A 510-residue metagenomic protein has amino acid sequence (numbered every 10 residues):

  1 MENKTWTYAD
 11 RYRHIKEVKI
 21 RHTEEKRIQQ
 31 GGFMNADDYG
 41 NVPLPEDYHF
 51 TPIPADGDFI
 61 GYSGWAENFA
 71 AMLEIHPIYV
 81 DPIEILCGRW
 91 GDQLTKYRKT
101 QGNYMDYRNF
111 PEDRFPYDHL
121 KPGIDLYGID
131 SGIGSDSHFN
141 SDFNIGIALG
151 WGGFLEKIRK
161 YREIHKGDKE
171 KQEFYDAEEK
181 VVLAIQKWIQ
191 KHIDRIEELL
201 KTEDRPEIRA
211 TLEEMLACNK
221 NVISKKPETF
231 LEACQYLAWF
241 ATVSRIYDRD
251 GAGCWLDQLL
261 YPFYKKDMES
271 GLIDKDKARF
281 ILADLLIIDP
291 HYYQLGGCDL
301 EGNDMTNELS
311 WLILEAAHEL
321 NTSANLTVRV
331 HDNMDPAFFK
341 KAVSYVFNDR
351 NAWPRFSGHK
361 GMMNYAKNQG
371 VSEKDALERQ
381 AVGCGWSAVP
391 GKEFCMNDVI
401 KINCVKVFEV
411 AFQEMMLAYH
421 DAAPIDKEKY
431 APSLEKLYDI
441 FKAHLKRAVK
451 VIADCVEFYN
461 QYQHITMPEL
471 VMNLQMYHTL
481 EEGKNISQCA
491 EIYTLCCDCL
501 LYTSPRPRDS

Functional and structural regions predicted by a protein language model:
M1-E178, E207, T211-K225, T229-S504: Conserved catalytic cores of very large enzyme subunits
D176-E198, T202, E214, K220: Metallocofactor- and cofactor-centric catalytic cores in central/energy metabolism, strongly enriched
R506-S510: A short, hydrophobic C-terminal helix/tail in secreted or cell-surface proteins
